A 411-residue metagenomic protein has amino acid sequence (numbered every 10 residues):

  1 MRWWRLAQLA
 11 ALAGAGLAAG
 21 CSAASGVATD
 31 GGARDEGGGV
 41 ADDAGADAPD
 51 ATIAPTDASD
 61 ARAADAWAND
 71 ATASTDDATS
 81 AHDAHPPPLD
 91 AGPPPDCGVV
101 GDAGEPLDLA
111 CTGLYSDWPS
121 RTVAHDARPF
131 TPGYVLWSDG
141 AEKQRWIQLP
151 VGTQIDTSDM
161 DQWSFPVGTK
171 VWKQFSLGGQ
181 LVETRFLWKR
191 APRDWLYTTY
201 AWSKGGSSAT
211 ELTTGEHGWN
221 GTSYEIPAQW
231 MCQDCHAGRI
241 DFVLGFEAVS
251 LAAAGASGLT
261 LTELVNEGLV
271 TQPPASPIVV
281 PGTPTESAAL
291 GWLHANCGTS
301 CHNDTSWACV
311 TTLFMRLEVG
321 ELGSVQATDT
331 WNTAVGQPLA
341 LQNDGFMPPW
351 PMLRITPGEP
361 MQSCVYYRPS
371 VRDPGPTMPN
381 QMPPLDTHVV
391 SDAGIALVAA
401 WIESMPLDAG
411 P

Functional and structural regions predicted by a protein language model:
M1-A19: Sec-dependent bacterial lipoprotein signal peptides
A13, L17-D102, D408-P411: Ser/Thr-rich, Pro/Gly/Ala-heavy low-complexity intrinsically disordered linkers and tails of secreted extracellular
A19, P95-D96, L109, W230-Q233: Extracellular secreted precursors and ectodomains with disulfide-bonded cysteine-rich loops/domains
A91-Q144, Q148: N-terminal pre-domain segments of enzymes
L136, E142-G291: Extended surface/linker regions that mediate inter-domain or inter-protein docking in multi-component redox
T199, G255-L290, T299-S306, L313-P411: Electron-transfer interface patches adjacent to heme c in soluble/periplasmic c-type cytochromes and di-/multiheme
C232-I240, G298-W307: Detector for the c-type heme attachment site
